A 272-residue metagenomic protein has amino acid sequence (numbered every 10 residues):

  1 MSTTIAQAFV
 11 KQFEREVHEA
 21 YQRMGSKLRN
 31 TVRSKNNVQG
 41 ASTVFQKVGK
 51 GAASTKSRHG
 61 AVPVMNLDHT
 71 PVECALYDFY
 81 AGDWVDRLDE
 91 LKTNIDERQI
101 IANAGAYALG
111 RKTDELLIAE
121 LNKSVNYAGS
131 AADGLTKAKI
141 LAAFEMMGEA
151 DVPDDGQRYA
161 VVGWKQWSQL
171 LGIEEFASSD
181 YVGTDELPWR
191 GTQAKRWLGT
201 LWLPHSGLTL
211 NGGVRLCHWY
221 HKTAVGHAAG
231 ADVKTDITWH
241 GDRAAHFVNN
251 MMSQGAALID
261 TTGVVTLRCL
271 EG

Functional and structural regions predicted by a protein language model:
M1-C74, V264, R268-E271: N-terminal "assembly arms/tails" that initiate or stabilize quaternary assembly in self-assembling proteins
A41-S42, D155-Y159, A245: Short, surface-exposed beta-edge/turn micro-motifs
A53-K56, Q169-G172, A257-I259: Short helix/loop capping segments that flank catalytic or ligand/cofactor-binding pockets
H69-L91: Short acidic, glycine/tyrosine-flanked loop/strand segments centered on an H-E-D-like triad
D86-V152, T266-G272: Alpha-helical scaffold segments that mediate packing/assembly in large oligomeric complexes
K123-Q193: Extended, solvent-exposed, turn-rich assembly/linker loops in the middle of proteins
T192-H240: Glycine/small-residue-rich hydrophobic helix-like segments
I237-G272: Extended, compositionally biased alpha-helical segments that mediate assembly or anchoring
